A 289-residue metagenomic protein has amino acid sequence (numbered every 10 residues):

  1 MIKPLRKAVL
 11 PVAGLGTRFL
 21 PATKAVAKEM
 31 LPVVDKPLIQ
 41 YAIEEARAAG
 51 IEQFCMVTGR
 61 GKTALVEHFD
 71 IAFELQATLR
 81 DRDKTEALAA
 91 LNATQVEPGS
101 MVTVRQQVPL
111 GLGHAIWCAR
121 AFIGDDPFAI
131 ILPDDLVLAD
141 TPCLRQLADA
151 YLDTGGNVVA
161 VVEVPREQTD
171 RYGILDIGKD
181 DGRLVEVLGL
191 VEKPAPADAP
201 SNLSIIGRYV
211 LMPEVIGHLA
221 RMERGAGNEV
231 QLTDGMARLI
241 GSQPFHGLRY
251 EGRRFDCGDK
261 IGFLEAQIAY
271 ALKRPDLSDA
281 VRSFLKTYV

Functional and structural regions predicted by a protein language model:
M1-A8, D279-K286: Positively charged, low-complexity intrinsically disordered leader regions
I2-D81, Q106, P142-Q146: N-terminal glycine-rich phosphate-binding loop and ensuing alpha1 helix
K7, E52-F54, P127, G156-N157 (+2 more regions): Residues at the starts of beta-strands that form the adenosine-phosphate
L10, M56, I130, V159-A160 (+1 more regions): Structural beta-sheet core signal
G14, R60, D135, P142 (+2 more regions): Alpha-helix/helix-capping structural signal
M30, M101-T103, N157, F245-G247 (+1 more regions): Conserved beta-strand scaffold positions in the cores of enzyme catalytic domains, especially in NTP/NDP-utilizing
E67, E74-T78, T85-A87, N92-I177 (+2 more regions): Conserved beta-loop-beta/alpha segment of the NTase-like Rossmann-fold superfamily that binds/positions NTPs
D149-L152, D181-R282: Catalytic-core segments of class I nucleotidyltransferases/pyrophosphorylases that form NMP-activated intermediates
